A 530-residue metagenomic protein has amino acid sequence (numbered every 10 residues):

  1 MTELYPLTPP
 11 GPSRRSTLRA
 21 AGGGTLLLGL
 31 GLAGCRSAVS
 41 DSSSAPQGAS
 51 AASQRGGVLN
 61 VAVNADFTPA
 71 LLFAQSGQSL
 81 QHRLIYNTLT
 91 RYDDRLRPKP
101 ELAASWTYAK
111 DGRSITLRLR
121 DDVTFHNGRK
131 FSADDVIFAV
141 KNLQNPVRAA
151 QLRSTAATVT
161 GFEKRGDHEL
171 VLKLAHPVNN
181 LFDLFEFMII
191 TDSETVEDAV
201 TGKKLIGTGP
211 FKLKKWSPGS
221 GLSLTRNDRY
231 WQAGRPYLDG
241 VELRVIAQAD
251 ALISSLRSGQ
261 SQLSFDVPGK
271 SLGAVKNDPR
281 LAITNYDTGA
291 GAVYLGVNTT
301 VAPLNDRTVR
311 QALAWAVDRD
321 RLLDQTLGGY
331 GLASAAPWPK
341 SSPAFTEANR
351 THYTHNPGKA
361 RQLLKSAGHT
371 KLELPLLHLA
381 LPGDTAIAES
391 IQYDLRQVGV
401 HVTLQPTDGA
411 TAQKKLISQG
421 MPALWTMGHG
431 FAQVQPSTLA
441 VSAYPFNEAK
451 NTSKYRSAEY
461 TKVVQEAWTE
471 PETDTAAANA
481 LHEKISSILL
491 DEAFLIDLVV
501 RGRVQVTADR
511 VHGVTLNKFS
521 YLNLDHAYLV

Functional and structural regions predicted by a protein language model:
M1-S13, G23-A33: N-terminal secretory signal peptides
A62-K110, K141, I206-G207: N-terminal lobe/hinge region of extracytoplasmic solute-binding protein
R118, L152-E194, K215: Surface-exposed binding/hinge segments that line and control ligand-binding clefts or catalytic entry sites
F185-P236, G240: Gly/Pro-rich hinge or "lid" segments in bacterial periplasmic/extracellular proteins
R229-A274, H401: Ligand-site clamp/hinge motif
T300-S341, A386-I387, L489-F494: Periplasmic-binding protein-like
G328-S366, G383-A386, T473: Structural transition elements
H401-P406, A410-A412, V441-A508: Extracytoplasmic/peripheral linker and loop segments enriched in polar/acidic and small residues with frequent Thr/Pro
